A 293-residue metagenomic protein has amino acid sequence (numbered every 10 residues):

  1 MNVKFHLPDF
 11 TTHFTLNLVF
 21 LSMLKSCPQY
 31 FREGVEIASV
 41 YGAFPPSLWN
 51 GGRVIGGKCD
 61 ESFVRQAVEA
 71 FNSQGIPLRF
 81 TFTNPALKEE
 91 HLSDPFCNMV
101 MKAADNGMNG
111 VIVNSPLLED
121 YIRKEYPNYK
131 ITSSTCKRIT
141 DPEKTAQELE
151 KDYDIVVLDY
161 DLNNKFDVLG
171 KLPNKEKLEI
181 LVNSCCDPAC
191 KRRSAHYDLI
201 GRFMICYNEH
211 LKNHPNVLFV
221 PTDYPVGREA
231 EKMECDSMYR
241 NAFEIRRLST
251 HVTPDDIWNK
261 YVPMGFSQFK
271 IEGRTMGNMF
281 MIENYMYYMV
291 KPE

Functional and structural regions predicted by a protein language model:
M1-K144, Y153-E293: Active-site pocket-lining/capping segments in soluble small-molecule metabolic enzymes
